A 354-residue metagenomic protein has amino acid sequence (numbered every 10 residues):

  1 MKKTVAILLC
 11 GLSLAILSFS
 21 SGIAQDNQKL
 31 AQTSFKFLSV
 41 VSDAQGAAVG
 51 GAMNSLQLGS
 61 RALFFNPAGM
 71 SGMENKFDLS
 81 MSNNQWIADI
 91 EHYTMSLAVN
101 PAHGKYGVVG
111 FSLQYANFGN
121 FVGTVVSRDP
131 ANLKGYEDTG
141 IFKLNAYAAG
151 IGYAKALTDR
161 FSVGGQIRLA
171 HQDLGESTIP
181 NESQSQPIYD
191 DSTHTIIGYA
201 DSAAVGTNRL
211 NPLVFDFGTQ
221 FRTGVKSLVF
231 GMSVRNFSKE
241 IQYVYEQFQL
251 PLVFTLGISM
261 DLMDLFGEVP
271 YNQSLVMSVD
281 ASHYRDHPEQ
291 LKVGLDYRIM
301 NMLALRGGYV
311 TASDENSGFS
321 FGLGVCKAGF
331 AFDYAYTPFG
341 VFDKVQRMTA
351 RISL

Functional and structural regions predicted by a protein language model:
M1, L9-C10, A102: Generic low-complexity segments that are intrinsically disordered, proline-rich and/or Lys/Arg-biased
M1-K2, A15, F35: Generic cytosolic/nucleocytoplasmic N-terminal low-complexity/intrinsically disordered segments
M1-V5, D159: Positively charged n-region of N-terminal signal peptides that target proteins for export
V5, G11, P338-G340: Short alpha-helical "patches" and their helix-cap loops
I7-L8, D173: Intrinsically disordered, low-complexity segments enriched in polar/charged small residues
L9-S18: Bacterial N-terminal signal peptides
G22-L354: Subset of outer-membrane beta-barrel
